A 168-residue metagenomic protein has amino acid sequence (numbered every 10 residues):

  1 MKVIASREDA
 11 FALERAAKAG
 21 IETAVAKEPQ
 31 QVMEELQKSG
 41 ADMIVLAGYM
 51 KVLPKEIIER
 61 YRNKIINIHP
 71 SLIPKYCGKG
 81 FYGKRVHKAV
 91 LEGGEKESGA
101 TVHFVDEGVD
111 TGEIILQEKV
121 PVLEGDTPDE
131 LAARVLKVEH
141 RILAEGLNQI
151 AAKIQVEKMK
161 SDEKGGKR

Functional and structural regions predicted by a protein language model:
M1-R168: One-carbon transfer enzymes
